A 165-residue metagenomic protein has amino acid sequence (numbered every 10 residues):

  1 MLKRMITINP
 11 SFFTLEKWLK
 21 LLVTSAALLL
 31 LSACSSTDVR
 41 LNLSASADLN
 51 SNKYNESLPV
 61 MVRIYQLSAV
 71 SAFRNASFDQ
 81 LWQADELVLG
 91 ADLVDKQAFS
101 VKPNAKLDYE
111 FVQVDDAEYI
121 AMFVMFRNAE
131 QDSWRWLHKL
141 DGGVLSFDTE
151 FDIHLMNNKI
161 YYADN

Functional and structural regions predicted by a protein language model:
L2-V23: Bacterial N-terminal signal peptides that target proteins for export
L30-A33: C-terminal motif of bacterial Sec signal peptides marking the signal peptidase cleavage site
S35-D38: Bacterial signal peptide processing site
L43-K53: Short amphipathic, basic-aromatic surface patches that mediate peripheral association with negatively charged
D48, H138-N165: Extracellular beta-sheet/turn segments enriched in Thr/Pro/Gly and aliphatic residues
K53-A84: Post-signal-peptide N-terminal segment of Sec-exported extracytoplasmic proteins
N104-Q113: Exposed aromatic-hydrophobic patches
A117-R127: A short, solvent-exposed beta-strand micro-motif common in secreted/extracellular proteins
